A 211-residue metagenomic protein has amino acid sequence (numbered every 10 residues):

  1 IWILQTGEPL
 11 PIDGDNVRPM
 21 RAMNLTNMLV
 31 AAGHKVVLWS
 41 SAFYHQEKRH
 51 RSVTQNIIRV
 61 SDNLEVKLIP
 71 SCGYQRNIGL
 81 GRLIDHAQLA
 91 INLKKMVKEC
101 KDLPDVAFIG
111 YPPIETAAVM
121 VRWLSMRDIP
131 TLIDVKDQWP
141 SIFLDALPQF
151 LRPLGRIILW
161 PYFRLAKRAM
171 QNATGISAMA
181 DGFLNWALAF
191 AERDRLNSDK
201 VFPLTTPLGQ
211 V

Functional and structural regions predicted by a protein language model:
I1-E65, S177, D181, P203 (+1 more regions): N-terminal subdomain of nucleotide-sugar transferases
I3, E65-K67, M96-T116, M126-D134: Short N-terminal targeting/anchoring amphipathic segment
T6, I12, G73-G81, D102-L103 (+2 more regions): Acceptor-binding helix/loop patch of EC 2.4 sugar-transfer enzymes, predominantly nucleotide-sugar-dependent
R51-N56, H86-K94, P161: Glycine-rich, highly charged phosphate/nucleotide-binding loops
V53-I58, M126, Q149-P153, D194-L196: Short, hinge-like loop/turn segments at secondary-structure boundaries
I91, K98, E115-A118, R122-M126 (+2 more regions): Membrane-proximal helix-turn-helix segments that form the acceptor-binding/catalytic region of lipid-linked
W160-Q210: A short, active-site helix/loop in glycosyltransferases that binds the activated sugar's phosphate group
